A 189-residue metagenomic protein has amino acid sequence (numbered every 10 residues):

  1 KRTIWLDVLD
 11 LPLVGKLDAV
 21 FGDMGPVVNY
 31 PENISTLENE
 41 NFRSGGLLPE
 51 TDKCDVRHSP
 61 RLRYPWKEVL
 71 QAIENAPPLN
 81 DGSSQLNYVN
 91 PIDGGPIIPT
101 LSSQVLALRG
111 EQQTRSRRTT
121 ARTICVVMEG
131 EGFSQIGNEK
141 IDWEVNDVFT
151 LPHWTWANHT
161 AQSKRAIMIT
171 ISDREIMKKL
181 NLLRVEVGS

Functional and structural regions predicted by a protein language model:
K1, R117-V145, L182: A short beta-strand-loop-beta hairpin characteristic of the jelly-roll/cupin
K1, W5-D10, I136, D142-S163 (+1 more regions): Conserved metal-binding segment of the jelly-roll/cupin
K1-D23, C125, K164-R184: A short hydrophobic beta-strand segment most commonly corresponding to one strand of the jelly-roll/cupin
L9-P12, A107-Q112, M128, T155: Short, flexible loop/turn elements at secondary-structure junctions
F21-T100, Q104, R184-V187: A short, N-terminal "cap"/entry segment at the start of jelly-roll beta-barrel domains of the cupin/DSBH fold
N29-I34, E111-Q113, M128-F133, L151-P152 (+2 more regions): Glycine-rich loops and low-complexity Gly/Arg-rich segments that provide flexible linkers or classic glycine-based
S83, T100-S103, A121-I124, E129-E131 (+3 more regions): Active-site lining segments that contact anionic ligands and/or coordinate catalytic metals
D93-S102, R109-I124: A short beta-loop-beta micro-motif enriched in histidine and acidic residues
